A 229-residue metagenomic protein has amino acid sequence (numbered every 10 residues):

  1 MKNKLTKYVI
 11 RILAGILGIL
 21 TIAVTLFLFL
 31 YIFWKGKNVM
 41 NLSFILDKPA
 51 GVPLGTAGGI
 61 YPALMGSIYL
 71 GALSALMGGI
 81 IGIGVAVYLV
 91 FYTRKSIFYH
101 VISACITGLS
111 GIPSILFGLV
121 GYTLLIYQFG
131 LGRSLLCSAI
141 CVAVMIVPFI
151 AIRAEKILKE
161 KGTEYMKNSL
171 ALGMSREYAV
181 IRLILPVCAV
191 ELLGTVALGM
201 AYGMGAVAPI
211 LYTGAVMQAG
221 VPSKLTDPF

Functional and structural regions predicted by a protein language model:
M1-Y61, M65: N-terminal, non-cleaved signal-anchor transmembrane helix
A23-L26, I80-V87, L119, C137 (+4 more regions): Membrane-embedded alpha-helices of multi-pass transport/permease systems
V52, Y202-F229: Glycine-rich helix-loop "coupling/hinge" segments at transmembrane-helix boundaries in multipass transporters
G58-Y88, V196: Transmembrane alpha-helix signature in integral membrane proteins
S74-I106, L119: Transmembrane-helix boundary motif in ABC transporter permease subunits
Y92, K161-T163, N168-C188: Short helix-to-coil transition segments within interhelical loops that connect adjacent transmembrane helices
T107-M145: Generic hydrophobic transmembrane alpha-helix motif, especially the helices
R176-L211: Transmembrane alpha-helices
